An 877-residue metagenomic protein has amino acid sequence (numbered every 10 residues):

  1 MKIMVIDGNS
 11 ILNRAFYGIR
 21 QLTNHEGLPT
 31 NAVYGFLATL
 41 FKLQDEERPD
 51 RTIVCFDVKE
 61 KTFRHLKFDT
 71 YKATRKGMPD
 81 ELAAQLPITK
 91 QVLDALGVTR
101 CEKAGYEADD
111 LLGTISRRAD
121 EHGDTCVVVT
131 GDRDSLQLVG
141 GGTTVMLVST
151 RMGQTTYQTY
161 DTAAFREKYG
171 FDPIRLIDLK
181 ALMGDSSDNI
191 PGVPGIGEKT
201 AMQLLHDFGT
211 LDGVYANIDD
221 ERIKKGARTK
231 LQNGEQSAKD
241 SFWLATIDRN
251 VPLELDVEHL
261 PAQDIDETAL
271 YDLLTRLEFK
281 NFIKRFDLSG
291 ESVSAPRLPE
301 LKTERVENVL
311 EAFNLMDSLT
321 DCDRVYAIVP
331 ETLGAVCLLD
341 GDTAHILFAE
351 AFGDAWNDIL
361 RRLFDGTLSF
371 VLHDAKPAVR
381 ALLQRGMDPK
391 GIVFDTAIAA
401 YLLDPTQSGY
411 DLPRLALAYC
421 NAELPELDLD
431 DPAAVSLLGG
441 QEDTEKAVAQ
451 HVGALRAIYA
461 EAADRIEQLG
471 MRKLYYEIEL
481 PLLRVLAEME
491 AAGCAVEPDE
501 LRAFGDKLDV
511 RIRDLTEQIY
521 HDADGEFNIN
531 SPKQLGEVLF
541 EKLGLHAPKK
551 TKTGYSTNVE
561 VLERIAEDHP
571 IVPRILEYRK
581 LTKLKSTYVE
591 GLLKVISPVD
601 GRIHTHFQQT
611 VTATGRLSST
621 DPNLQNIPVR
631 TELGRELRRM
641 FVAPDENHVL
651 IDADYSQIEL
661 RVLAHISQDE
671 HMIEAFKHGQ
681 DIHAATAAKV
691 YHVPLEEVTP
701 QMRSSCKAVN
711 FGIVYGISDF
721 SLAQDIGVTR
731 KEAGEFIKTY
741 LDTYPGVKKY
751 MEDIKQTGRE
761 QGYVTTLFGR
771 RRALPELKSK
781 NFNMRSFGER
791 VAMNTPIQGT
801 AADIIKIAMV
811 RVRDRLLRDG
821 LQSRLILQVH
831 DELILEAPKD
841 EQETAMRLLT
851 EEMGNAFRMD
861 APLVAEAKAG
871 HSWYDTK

Functional and structural regions predicted by a protein language model:
I3-M4, G8, R14-I53, D69-T70 (+4 more regions): Conserved RNase H-like, two-metal-ion catalytic cores of nucleic-acid enzymes
V5-I6, T130, A327-I328, V393-F394 (+2 more regions): Short hydrophobic beta-strand that contains or immediately precedes a catalytic carboxylate
T23-N24, A73-N250: Extended two-metal-dependent nuclease catalytic cores across DNA- and RNA-processing enzymes
T99, M152-K180, L298-L301, G334-E467 (+3 more regions): Active-site-proximal helix-loop-helix substrate-binding element of RNase H-like nuclease domains
G234-G353, F364, F370-H373, S436-E632 (+7 more regions): Conserved "right-hand" nucleotidyltransferase catalytic core of DNA-directed polymerases
L338-G341, Y410-E426, A447-A449, A454 (+1 more regions): Function-dense linear segments that define catalytic or interfacial modules in macromolecule-processing proteins
E488-A491, S597, H604-T605, T610-T612 (+6 more regions): Conserved catalytic core of nucleic-acid polymerases
V510-R513, E517, H521-P573, D742-R790 (+2 more regions): C-terminal polymerase-core module
